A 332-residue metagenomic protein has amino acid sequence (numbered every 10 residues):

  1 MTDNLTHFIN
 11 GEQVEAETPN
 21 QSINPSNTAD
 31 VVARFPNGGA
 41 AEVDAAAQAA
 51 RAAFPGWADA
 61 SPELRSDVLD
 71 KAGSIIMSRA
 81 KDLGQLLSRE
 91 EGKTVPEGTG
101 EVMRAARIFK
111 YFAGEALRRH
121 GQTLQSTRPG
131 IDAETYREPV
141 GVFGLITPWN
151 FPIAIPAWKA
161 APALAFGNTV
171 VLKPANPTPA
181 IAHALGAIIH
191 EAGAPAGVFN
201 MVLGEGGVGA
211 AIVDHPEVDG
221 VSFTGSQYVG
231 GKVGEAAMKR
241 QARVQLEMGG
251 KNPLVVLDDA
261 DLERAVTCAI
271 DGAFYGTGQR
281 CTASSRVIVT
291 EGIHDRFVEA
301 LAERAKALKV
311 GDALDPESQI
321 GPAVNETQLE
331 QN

Functional and structural regions predicted by a protein language model:
M1-R34, D67, K71, G121-I146 (+1 more regions): Terminal low-complexity tails and localization/encapsulation signals of metabolic enzymes
T28-R119, G130: Glycine-rich loop-to-alpha-helix module at the N-terminal edge of alpha/beta enzyme cores
A29, R65, L87, F109 (+6 more regions): Residue-level signal for inorganic ion chemistry
A41, S78, D82, K93 (+8 more regions): Short alpha-helical
D44-A47, S66-G73, M77, G84 (+11 more regions): Hydrophobic face of alpha-helices
F54, A58, G73-A80, G84 (+12 more regions): Structural signal for hydrophobic packing residues in well-ordered secondary-structure cores of soluble enzyme domains
G121-R264, E317: Rossmann-like NAD(P) dinucleotide-binding subdomain of oxidoreductase/dehydrogenase enzymes
Y228-N332: ALDH superfamily catalytic-core signature
